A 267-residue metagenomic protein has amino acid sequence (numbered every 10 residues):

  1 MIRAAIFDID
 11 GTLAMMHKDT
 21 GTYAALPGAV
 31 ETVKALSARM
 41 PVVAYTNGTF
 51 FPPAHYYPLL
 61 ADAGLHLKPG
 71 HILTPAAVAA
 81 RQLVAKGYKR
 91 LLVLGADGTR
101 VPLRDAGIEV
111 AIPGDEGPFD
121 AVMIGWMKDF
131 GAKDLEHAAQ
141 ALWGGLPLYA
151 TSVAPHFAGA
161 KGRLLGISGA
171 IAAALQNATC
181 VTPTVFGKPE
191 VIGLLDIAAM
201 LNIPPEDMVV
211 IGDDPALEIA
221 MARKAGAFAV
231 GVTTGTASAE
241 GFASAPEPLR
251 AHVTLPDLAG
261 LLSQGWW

Functional and structural regions predicted by a protein language model:
M1-I9, L13-A35, A54-L73, A80-W267: Asp-based, Mg2+/Mn2+-dependent phosphohydrolase catalytic module
T46: Conserved phosphate-coupling serine/threonine residues in phosphotransfer and NTP-handling enzymes
T49-P52: Canonical radical SAM enzyme core domain
